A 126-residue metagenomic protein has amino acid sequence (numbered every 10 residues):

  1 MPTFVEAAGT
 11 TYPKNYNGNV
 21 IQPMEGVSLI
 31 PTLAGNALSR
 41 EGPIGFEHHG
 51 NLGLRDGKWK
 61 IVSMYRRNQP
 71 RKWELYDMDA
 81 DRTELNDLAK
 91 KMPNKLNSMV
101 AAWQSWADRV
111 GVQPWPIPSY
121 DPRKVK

Functional and structural regions predicted by a protein language model:
M1, L85, W103: Generic structural marker for isolated residues within well-ordered, non-membrane alpha-helices of soluble domains
M1-M78, R109, V125-K126: C-terminal cap/loop subdomain of S1 sulfatases and analogous C-terminal strand-loop tails that border
N17, G111-P122: Short, flexible loop/turn segments with low-complexity composition
D81: Intrinsically disordered, low-complexity polar regions and short flexible loop motifs
N86-N94: Active-site-proximal N-terminal segment of extracellular/periplasmic enzymes that hydrolyze or transfer
S105-G111: A short, conserved beta-to-alpha structural element at the edge of catalytic cores that scaffolds binding
